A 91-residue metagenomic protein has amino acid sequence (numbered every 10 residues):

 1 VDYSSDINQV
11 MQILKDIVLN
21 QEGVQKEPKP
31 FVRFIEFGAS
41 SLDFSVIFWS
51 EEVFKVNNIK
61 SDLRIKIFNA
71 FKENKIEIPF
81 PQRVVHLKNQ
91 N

Functional and structural regions predicted by a protein language model:
V1-N91: Structured, soluble regulatory/oligomerization domains located on the cytosolic or IMS-facing side of membrane proteins
